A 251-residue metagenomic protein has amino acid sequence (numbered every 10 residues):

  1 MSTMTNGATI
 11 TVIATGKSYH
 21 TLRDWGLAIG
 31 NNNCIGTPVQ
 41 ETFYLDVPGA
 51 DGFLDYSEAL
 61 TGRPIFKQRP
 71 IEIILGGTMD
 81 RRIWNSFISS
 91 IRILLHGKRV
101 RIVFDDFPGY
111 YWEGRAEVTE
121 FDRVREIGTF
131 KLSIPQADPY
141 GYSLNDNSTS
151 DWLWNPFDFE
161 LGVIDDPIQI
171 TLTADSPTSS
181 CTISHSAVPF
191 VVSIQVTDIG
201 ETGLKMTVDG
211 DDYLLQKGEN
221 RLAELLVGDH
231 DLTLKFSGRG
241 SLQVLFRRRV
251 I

Functional and structural regions predicted by a protein language model:
M1-V47: Polar/acidic, low-complexity leader/linker segments enriched in S/T/G and N/D
N6-I13, V100-I102, G203-T207: Short polybasic amphipathic segments
P38, G97-Y140: Short beta-strand and beta-hairpin "edge-sheet" elements
D46-D51, K67-Q68: Long, polar/Ser/Thr-enriched low-complexity segments that form simple helices or flexible linkers at protein ends
D55-R81, E126-Y140, H230: Oligomerization/assembly interface segments of phage tail-like spikes and tubes
I65-R69, L94-H96, V124-E126, S186-V188 (+1 more regions): Solvent-exposed loop and beta-edge segments used for protein-protein assembly and interaction
S86-L95: Short amphipathic alpha-helices in soluble, non-transmembrane regions that often serve as interface/regulatory elements
Y140-I251: Intrinsically disordered, low-complexity segments enriched in serine, threonine, and glycine
